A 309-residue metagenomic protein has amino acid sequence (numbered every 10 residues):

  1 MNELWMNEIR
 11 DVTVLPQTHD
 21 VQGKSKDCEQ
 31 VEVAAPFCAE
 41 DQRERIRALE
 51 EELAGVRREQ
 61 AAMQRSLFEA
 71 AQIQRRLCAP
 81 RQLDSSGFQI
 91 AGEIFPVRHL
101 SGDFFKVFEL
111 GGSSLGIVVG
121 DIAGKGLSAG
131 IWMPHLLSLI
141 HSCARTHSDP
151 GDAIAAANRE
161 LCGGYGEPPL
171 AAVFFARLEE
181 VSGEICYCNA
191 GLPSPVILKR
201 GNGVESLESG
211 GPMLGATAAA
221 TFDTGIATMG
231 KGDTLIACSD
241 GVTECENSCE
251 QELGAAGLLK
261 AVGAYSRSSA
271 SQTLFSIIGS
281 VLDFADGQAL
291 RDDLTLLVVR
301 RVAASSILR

Functional and structural regions predicted by a protein language model:
M1-R57: Short, low-complexity N-terminal regulatory "tails/caps" that precede and couple sensory modules
E3-P16, A261-A264, F275, L290 (+1 more regions): Terminal helices and disordered tails flanking the catalytic cores of nucleotide-processing hydrolases
E44-R47, E51-I236, Q288-R309: … and, occasionally, acidic/histidine-rich disordered N-termini of signaling adaptors
H147-A153, S266-L274: Short, charged, surface-exposed loops that flank catalytic or proteolytic processing sites
I197-R200, E246-E252: Cytochrome P450 core scaffold surrounding the K-helix E-X-X-R motif and the conserved "meander" helix-loop region
E252-S266: Divalent-cation-assisted or electrostatically stabilized phosphate/pyrophosphate-binding catalytic cores
S276-G287: Low-complexity, intrinsically disordered Gly/Pro/Thr-rich segments
